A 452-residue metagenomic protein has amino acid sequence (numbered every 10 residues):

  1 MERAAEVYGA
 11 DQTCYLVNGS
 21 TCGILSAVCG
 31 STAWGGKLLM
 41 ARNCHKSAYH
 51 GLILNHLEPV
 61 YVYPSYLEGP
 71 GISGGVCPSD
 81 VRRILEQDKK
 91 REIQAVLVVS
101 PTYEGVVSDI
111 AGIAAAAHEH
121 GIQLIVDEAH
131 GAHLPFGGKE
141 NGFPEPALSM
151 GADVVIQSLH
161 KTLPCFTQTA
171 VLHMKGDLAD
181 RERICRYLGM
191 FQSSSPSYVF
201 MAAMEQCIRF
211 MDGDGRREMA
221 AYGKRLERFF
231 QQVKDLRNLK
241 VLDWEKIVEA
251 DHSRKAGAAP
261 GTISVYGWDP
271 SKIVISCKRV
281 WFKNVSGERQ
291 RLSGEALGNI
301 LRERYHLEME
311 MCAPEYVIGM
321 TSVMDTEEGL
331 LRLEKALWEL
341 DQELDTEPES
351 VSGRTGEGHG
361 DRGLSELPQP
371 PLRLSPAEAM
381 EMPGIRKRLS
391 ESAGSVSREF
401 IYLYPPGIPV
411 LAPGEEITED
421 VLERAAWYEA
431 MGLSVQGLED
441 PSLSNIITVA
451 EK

Functional and structural regions predicted by a protein language model:
M1-G19, I446: Conserved N-terminal alpha-helix of the aminotransferase class I/II PLP-enzyme fold
V7, S20-N238: Conserved PLP-enzyme active-site core in the AAT-like
C14, V60-V62, L242, E310: General small-molecule cofactor/ligand-binding pocket signal
C14-L16, V96-V99, V317-S322: Short glycine-rich or small-residue beta-strand-to-loop segments that form or flank ligand, phosphate, metal/Fe-S
H56, Y61, A430-P441: Short, compositionally biased
I122, V155, Q168-A170, Y198-F200 (+5 more regions): Structural beta-strand/beta-sheet cores of well-ordered domains, especially the beta-sheet scaffolds that support
E227-G437: Conserved C-terminal alpha-helix-loop-beta "cap" of PLP-dependent enzymes that closes/shapes the active-site mouth
E415, Q436-K452: C-terminal amphipathic alpha-helical interaction region
